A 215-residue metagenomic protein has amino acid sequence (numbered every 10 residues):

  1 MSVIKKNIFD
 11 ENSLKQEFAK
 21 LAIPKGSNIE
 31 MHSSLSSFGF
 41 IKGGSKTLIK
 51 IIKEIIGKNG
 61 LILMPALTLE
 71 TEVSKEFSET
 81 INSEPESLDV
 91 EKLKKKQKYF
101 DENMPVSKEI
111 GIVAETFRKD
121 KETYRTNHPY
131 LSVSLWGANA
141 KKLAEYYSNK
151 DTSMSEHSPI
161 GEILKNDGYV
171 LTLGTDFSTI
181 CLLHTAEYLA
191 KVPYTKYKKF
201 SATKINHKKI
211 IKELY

Functional and structural regions predicted by a protein language model:
M1-Y215: N-terminal and secondary-structure boundary signal
